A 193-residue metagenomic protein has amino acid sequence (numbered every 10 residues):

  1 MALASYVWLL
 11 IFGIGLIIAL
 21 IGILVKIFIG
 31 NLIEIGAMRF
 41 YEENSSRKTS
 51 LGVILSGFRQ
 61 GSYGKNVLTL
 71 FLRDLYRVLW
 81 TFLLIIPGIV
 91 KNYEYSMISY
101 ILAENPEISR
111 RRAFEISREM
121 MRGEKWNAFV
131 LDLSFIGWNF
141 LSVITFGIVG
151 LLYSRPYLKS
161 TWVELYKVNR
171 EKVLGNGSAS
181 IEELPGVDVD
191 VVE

Functional and structural regions predicted by a protein language model:
M1-E193: Hydrophobic alpha-helical membrane segments
